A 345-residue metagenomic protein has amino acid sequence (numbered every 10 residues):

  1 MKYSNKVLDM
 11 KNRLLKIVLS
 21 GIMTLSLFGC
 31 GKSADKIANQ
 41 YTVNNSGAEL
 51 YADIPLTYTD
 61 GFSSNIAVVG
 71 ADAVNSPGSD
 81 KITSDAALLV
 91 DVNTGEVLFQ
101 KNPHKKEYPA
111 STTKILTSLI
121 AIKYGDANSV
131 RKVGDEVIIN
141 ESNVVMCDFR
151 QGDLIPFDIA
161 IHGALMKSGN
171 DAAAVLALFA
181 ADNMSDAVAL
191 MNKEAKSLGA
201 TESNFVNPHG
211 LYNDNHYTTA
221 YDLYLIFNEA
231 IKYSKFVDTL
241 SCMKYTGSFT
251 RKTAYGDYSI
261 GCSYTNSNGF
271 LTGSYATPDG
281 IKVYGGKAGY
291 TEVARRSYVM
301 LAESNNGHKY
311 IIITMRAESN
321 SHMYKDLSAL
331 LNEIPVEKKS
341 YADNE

Functional and structural regions predicted by a protein language model:
N5-V18: Bacterial N-terminal signal peptides that target proteins for export
M10, G31-A34: Intrinsically disordered terminal and processing segments
L15-K16, D158, V237: Alpha-helical transmembrane segments of integral membrane proteins
G21-T24: Short, linear, compositionally biased motifs with a strong N-terminal bias
S26-G29: C-terminal motif of bacterial Sec signal peptides marking the signal peptidase cleavage site
G31, A200-T201, D214-Y217, Y221-E345: Domain-terminus/edge residues, biased toward the C-terminal soluble/receptor-binding domains of extracytoplasmic
A34-Y221, A230-I231: Active-site-adjacent loops and short helices of periplasmic peptidoglycan-processing enzymes
